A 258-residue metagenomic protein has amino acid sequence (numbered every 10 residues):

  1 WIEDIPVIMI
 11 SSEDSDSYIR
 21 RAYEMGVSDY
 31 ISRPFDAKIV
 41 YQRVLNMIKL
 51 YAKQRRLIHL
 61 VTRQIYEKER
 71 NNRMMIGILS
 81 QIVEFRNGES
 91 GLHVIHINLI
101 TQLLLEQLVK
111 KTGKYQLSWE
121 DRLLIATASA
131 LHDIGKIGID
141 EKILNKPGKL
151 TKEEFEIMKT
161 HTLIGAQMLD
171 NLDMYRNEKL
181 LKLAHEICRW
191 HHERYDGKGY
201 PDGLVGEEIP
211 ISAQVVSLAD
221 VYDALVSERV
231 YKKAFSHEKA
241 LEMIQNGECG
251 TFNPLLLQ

Functional and structural regions predicted by a protein language model:
E3, E13-D29: Alpha4 helix (beta4-alpha4-beta5 surface) of REC/receiver domains from two-component response regulators
V7, D29-I31, V40: Two-component signal transduction core modules
S17-Y18, P34-V44: C-terminal output helix
L45-Y66: The C-terminal output helix
H59-F85: Signal-transducing coiled-coil/dimerization helices and immediately adjacent hinge/linker segments that couple sensory
R73, E84-Q258: Metal-dependent catalytic cores of enzymes that make or break cyclic nucleotides and related phosphoester linkages
